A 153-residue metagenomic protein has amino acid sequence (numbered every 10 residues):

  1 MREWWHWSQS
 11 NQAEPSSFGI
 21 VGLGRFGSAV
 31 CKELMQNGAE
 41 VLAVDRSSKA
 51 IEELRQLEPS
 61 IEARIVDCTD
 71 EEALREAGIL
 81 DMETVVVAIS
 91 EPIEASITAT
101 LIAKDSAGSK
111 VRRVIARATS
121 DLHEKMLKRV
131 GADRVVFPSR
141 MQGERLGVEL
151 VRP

Functional and structural regions predicted by a protein language model:
M1-P153: Cytosolic regulatory regions of ion transport systems
